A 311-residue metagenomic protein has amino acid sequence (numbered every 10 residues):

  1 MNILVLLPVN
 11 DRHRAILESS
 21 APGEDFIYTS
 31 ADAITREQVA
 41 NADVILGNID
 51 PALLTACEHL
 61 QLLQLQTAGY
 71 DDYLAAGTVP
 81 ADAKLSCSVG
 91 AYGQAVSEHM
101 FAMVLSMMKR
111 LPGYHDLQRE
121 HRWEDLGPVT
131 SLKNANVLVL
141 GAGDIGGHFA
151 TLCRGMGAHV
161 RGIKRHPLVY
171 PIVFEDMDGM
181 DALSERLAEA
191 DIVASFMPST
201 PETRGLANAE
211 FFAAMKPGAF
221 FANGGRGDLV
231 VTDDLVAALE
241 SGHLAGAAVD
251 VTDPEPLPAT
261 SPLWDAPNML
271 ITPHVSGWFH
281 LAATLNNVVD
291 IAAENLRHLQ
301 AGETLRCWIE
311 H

Functional and structural regions predicted by a protein language model:
M1-V44: N-terminal glycine-/charge-rich "phosphate-binding" loop or analogous flexible N-terminal tail
T29-Q38, P51-L54, V173-E189: Short acidic low-complexity segments
A40-H115: Phosphate/diphosphate ligand-binding glycine-rich loop within oxidoreductases
S97-G113, G155-A158, D290-A301: Oxidoreductase and adenylate-handling cofactor-binding alpha/beta cores
Y114-H148, E175-D176: Glycine-rich NAD(P)-binding loop of Rossmann-like domains
G155-I172: NAD(P)-binding Rossmann-fold cofactor-contacting core
P167-P262: Rossmann-like adenosine-cofactor binding region
G218, G224-H311: Rossmann-like dinucleotide-binding domain for NAD(H)/NADP(H)
